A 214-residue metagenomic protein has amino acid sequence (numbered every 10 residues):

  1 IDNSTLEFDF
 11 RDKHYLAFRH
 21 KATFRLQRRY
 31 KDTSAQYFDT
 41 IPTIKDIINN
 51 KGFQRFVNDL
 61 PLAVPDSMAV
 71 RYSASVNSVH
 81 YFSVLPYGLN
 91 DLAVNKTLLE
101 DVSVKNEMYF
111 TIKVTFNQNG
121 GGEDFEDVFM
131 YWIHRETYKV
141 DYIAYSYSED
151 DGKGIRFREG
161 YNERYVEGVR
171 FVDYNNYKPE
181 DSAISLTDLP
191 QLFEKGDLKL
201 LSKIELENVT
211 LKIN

Functional and structural regions predicted by a protein language model:
I1-D59: N-terminal mature ectodomain segment of secretory-pathway/periplasmic proteins
D2-E7, T23-D32, K105-K113, V140-Y142 (+1 more regions): Short, hydrophobic/aromatic-rich segments at coil-to-beta transitions
D9, Y37-D39, V94, D124-E126 (+1 more regions): Short solvent-exposed loop/turn micro-motifs enriched in small/polar/acidic residues
D9-R11, R19, Q27, F56 (+5 more regions): A structural detector for beta-sheet-dominated domains
H14-K21, I44-I47, N95-S103, Y131 (+1 more regions): Short, exposed beta-strand/loop patches in secreted or surface proteins that constitute
T23, D32-S34, P61-A63, S148-E149 (+1 more regions): Short, surface-exposed beta-strand-loop junctions and turns on beta-sheet-rich folds
N49-G122, D150-D151, I213: Flexible, processing/modification-adjacent segments and terminal tails in exported/periplasmic/extracellular proteins
M108-L211: Gly/Pro-enriched, hydrophobic low-complexity segments that function as extracytoplasmic propeptides/linkers
